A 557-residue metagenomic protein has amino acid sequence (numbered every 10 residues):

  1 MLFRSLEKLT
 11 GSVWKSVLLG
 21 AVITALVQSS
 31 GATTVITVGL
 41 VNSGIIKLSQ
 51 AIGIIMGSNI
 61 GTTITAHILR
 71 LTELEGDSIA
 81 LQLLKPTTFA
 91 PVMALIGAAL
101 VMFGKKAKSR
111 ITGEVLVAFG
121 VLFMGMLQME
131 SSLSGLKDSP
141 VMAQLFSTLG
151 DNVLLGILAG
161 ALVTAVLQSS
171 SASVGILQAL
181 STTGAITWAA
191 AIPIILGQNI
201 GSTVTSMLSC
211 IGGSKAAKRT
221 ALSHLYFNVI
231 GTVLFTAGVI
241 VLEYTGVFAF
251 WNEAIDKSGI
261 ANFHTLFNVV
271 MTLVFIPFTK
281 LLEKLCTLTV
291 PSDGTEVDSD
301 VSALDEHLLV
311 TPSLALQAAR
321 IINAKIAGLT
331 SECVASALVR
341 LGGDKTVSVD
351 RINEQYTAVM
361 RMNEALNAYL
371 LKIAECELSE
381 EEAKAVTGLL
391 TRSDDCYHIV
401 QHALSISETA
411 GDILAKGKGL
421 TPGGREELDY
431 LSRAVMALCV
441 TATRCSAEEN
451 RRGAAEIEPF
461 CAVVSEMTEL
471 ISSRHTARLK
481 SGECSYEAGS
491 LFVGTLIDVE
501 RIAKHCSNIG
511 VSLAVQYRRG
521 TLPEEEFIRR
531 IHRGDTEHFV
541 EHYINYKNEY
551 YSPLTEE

Functional and structural regions predicted by a protein language model:
V13-I36, V153-I176: Hydrophobic alpha-helical transmembrane segments of multi-pass integral membrane proteins, predominantly secondary
W14-V22, I45-I55, A80, V117 (+5 more regions): The feature identifies polytopic integral membrane transport proteins across all domains of life
L26-T33, I52-I68, P86-M93, L122 (+5 more regions): Membrane-embedded alpha-helical segments of transport systems, primarily multispan ion/solute transporters
I36-N59, A66-T88, T164-G201, C210-A216 (+2 more regions): Membrane-interfacial helix-loop connectors
N42, I96-I111, G212-A216: Membrane-water interface regions at transmembrane-helix termini and the short interhelical loops of multi-pass membrane
I46, T72, I186, G212-K218 (+4 more regions): Cytosolic, long alpha-helical scaffolding segments
G76-T88, A143-L149, S258-N262: Interfacial loop-to-helix junctions that mark the boundaries of transmembrane helices in multi-pass membrane
